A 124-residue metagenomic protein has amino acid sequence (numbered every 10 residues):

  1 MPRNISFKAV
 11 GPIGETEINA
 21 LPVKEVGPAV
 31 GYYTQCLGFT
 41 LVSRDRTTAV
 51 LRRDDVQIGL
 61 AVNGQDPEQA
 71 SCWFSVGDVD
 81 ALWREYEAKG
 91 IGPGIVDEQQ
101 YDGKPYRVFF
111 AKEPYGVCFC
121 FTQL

Functional and structural regions predicted by a protein language model:
M1-G11, L21, E87-L124: Vicinal oxygen chelate
M1-V30, Q57, A70-C72: N-terminal beta-strand motif that seeds the catalytic metal site of vicinal oxygen chelate
E15-K24, V50-R52, N63-K89, Y106-K112 (+1 more regions): Vicinal oxygen chelate
P28-A29, R46-A49: Short glycine/proline-centered loop/turn elements that form peptide/ligand docking sites
Y33: Terminal peptide-recognition signature
C36-L41, G90-P93: Conserved acetyl-CoA-binding loop of GNAT-fold acetyltransferases
T40-D45, D97-Q100: Conserved catalytic-core motifs of GNAT/GCN5-like acyltransferases
S43-D45, V62-N63, Q123-L124: Acetyl-CoA-dependent GNAT
